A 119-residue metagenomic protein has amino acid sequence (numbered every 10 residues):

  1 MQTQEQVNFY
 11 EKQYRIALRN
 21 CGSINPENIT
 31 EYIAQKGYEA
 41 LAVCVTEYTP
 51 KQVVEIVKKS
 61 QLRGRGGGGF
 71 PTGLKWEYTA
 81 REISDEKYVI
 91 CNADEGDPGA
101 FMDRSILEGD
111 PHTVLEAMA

Functional and structural regions predicted by a protein language model:
M1-A119: Feature of Fe-S/electron-transfer and energy-metabolism proteins that preferentially highlights extended coupling
